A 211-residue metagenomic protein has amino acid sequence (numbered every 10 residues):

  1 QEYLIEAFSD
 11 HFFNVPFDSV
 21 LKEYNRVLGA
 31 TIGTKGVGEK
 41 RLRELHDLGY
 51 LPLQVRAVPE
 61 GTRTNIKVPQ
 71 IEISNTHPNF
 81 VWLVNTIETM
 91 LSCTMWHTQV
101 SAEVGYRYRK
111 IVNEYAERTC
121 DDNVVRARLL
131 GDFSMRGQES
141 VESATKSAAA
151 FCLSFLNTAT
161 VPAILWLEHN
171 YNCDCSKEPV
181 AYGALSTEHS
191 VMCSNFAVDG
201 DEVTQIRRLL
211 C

Functional and structural regions predicted by a protein language model:
Q1-V37: Low-complexity, highly charged intrinsically disordered N-terminal segments that act as targeting/localization
R26-E60: Active-site-flanking structural segment that lines cofactor/substrate pockets
R43-P52, G61-T64, Q70-C211: Buried, small/hydrophobic-residue-enriched core segments of structured protein domains
